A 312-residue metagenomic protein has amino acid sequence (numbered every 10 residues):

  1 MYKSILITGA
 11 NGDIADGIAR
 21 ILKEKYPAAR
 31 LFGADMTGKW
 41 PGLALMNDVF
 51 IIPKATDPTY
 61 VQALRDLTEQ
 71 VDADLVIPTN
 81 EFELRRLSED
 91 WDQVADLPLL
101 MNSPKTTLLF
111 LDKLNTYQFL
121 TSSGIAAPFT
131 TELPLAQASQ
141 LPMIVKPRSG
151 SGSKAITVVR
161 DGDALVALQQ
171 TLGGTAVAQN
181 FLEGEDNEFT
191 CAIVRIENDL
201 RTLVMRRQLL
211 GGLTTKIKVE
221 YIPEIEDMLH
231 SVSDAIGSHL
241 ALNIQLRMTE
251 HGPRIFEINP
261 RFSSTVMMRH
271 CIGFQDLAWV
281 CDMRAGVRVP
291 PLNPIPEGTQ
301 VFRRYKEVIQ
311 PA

Functional and structural regions predicted by a protein language model:
M1-M101: ATP-binding N-terminal substructure of ATP-dependent carboxylate-amine bond-forming enzymes
V49-A55, T130-L133, V159-R160: Short acidic-hydrophobic, aromatic-tinged amphipathic segments that line or gate anion-handling sites
D112-G124: Short, glycine-/small-residue-rich phosphate/pyrophosphate-handling segment
L120, F129-T130, A138-I156, G174-E185 (+1 more regions): ATP-grasp fold ATP-binding core
T157-G237, R247-M248, G252-R254: Phosphate-binding site of ATP-dependent enzymes
I217-K218, S263-W279: ATP-dependent carboxylate-activation loops
D234-C271: Conserved metal-phosphate-binding beta-hairpin within the catalytic cores of diverse ATP-dependent phosphoryl-transfer
A278-A312: Peripheral (often C-terminal) accessory segments that flank ATP-dependent C-N-forming ligase machineries
